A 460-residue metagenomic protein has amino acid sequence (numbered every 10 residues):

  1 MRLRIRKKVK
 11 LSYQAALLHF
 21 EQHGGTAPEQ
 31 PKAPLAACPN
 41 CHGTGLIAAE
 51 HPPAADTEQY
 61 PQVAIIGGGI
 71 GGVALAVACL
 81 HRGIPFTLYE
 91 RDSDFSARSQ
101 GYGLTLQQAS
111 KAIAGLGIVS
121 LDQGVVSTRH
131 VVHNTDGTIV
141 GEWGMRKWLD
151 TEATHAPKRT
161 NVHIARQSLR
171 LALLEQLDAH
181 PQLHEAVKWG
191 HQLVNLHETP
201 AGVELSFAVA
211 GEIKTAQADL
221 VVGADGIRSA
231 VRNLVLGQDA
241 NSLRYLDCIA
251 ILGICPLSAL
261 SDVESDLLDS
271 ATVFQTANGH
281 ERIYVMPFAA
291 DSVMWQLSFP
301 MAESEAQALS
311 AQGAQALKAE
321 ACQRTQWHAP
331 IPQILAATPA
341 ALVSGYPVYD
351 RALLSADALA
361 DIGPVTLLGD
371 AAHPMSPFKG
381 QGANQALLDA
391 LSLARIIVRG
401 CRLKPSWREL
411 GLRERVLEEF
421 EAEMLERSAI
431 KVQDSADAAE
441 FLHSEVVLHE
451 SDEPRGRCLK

Functional and structural regions predicted by a protein language model:
R2-N40, A49-T57, R129, I334 (+3 more regions): C-terminal helical "tail/cap" subdomain of flavin- and related membrane-associated enzymes
L11-S12, V77-H81, F86, F95 (+5 more regions): Preference for well-ordered, secondary-structure-rich cores of eukaryotic proteins
Y60, G83, S127-T128, H184 (+1 more regions): Short, well-ordered alpha-helix to beta-strand connector turns
Y60-Q62, G190: Phosphate-coordination loops involved in phosphoryl transfer and adenosine-cofactor binding
I65-P85, Y89, V222-G223, I251 (+2 more regions): Conserved mid-domain beta->alpha element of the FAD-binding
G71, D94, R228: Conserved Rossmann-like nucleotide-cofactor binding loop
D94-Q176: Active-site-adjacent segment of FAD-dependent monooxygenases/related oxidoreductases
I139, R159, L171-A340: Conserved FAD-binding catalytic core of PHBH/FMO-like flavoproteins
